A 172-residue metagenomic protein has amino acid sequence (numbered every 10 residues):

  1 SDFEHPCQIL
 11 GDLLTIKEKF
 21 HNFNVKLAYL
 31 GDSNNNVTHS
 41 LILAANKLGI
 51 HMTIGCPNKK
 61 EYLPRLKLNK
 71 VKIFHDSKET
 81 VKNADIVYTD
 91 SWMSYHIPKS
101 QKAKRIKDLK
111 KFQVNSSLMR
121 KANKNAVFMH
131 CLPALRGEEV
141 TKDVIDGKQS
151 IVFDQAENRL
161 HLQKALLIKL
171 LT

Functional and structural regions predicted by a protein language model:
S1-T172: Structural/interface elements that position substrates and couple domains in central-metabolism enzymes
